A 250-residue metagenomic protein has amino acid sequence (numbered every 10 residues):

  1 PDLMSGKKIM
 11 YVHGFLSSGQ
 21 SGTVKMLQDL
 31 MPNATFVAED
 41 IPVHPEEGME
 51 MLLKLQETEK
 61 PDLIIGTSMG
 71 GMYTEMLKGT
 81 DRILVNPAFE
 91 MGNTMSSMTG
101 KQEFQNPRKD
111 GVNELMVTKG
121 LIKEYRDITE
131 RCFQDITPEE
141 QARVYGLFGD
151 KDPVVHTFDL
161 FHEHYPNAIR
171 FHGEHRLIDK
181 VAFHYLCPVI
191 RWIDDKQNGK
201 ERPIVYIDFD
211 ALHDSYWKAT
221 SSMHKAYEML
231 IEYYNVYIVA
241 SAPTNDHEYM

Functional and structural regions predicted by a protein language model:
G6-E59: Active-site catalytic motif of lipid deacylating hydrolases and related acyltransferases
I65-E75: Gly/Ala-rich beta-loop-alpha elbow adjacent to hydrolase catalytic centers
D81-C187: The alpha/beta-hydrolase serine catalytic core
V181-G199: Catalytic active-site module of serine/aspartate enzymes centered on a nucleophile-bearing elbow/loop
K196-K200, H247-M250: C-terminal cap/substrate-recognition subdomain and adjoining C-terminal extension of metal-dependent phosphatase-like
E201-W217: Asp-based phosphoryl-transfer active-site loop
H213-I238: Short, acidic loop-to-helix structural element flanking the phosphoryl-transfer center in phosphate-processing enzymes
Y237-Y249: Catalytic donor nucleotide-activated moiety binding site of glycosyltransferases and closely related
